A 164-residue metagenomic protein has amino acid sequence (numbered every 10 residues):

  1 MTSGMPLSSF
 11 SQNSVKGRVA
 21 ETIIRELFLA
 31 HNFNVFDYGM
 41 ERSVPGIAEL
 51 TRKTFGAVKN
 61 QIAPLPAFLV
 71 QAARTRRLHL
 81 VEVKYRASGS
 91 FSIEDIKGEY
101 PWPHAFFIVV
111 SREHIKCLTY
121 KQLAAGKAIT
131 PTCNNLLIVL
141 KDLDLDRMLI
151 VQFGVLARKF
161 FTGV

Functional and structural regions predicted by a protein language model:
T2-G56: Acidic-basic catalytic patches of nuclease active cores, encompassing PD-(D/E)XK and other metal-cofactor nuclease
P6-F10, L65, A87: Short linear interaction motifs
Q12, K16, L137, K141 (+1 more regions): A general boundary/transition motif marking the beginning of the first structured unit of a protein
N32, G39-R42, A72-R74, V83-A87: Generic secondary-structure microfeatures
N60-L80: Active-site beta-strand-loop-beta-strand hairpin of nuclease catalytic cores that positions key catalytic residues
T75-I138: Catalytic cores of nucleic-acid endonucleases
K141-V164: Charged phosphate-binding loop/patch that engages nucleotide di/tri-phosphates or the phosphate backbone of nucleic
